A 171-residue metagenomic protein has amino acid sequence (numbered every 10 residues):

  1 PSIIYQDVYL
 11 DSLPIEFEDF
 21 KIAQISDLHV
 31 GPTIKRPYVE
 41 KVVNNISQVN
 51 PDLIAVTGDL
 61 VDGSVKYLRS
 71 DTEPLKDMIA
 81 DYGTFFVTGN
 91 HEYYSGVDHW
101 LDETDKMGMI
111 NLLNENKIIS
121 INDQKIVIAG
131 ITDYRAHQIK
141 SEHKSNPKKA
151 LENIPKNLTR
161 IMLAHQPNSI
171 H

Functional and structural regions predicted by a protein language model:
P1-D11: N-terminal membrane-anchoring alpha-helices
S12-H171: Soluble catalytic domains of enzymes that build or remodel membrane lipids, polysaccharides, and related
